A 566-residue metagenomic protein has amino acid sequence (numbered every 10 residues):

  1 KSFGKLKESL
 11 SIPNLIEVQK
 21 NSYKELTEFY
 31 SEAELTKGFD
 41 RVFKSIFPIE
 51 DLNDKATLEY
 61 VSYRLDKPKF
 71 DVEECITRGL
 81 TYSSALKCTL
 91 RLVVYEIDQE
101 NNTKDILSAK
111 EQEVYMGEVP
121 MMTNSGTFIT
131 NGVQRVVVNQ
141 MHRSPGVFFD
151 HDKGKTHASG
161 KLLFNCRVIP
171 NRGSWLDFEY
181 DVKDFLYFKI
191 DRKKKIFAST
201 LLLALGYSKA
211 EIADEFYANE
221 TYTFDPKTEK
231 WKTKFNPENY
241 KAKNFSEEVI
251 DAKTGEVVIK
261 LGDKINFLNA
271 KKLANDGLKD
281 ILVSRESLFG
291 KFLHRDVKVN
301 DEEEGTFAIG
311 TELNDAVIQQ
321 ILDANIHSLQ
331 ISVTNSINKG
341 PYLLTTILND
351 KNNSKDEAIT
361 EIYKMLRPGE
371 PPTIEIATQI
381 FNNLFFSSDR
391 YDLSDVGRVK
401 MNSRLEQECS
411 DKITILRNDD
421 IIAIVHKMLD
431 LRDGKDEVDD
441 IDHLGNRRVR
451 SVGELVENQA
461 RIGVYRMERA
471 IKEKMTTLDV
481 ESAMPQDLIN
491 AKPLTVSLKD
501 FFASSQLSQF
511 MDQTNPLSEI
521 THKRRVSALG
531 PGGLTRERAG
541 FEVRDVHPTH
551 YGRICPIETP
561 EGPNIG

Functional and structural regions predicted by a protein language model:
K1-S518, K523-S527: N-terminal non-catalytic structural scaffold regions of very large proteins
A109-K110, R525-P556: Flexible, glycine/threonine-enriched loop-and-boundary segments that flank and lead into catalytic domains of large
V249, P556-I557: Hydrophobic beta-strand positions
